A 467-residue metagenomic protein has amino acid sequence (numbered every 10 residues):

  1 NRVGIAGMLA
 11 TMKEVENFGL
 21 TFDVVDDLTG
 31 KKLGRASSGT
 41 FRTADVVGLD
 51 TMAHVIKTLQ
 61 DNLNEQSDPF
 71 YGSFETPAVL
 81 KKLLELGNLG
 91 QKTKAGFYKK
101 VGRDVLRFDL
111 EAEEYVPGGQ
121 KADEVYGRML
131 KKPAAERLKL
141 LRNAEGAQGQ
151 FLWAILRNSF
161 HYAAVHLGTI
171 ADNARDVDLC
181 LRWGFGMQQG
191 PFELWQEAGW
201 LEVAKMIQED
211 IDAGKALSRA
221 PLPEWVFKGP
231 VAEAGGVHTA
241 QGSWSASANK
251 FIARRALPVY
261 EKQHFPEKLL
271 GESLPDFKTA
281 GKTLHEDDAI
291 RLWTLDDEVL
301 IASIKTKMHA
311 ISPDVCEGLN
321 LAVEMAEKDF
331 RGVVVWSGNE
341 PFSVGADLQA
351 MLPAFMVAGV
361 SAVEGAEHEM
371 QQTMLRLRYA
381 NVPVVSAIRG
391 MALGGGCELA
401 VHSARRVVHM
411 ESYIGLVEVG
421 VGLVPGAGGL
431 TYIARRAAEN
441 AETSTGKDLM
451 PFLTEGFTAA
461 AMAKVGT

Functional and structural regions predicted by a protein language model:
N1-V333, S337-E340, Q349-E369, T373-V382 (+4 more regions): N-terminal glycine-rich phosphate-binding loop for ADP-containing cofactors
V344-A346: Extended, composition-driven regions rather than compact fold-specific motifs
C397: Short glycine/serine-rich donor-binding loops of glycosyltransferases
